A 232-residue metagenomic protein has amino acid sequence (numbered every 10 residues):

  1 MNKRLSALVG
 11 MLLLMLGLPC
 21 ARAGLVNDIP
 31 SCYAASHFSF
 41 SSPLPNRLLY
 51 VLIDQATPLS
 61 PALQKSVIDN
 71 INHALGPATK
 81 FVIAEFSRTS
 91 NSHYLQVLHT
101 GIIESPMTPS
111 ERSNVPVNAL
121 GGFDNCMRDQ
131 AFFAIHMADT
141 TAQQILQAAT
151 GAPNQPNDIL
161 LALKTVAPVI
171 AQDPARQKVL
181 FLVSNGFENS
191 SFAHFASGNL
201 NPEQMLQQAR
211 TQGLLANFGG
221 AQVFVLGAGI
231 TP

Functional and structural regions predicted by a protein language model:
M1-V9: Bacterial N-terminal signal peptides that target proteins for export
V9-G17: Bacterial N-terminal signal peptides
L18-A23: Sec/Tat signal peptide C-region and signal peptidase I cleavage site
G24, D28-C32, R112-R176, E188: Von Willebrand factor
N27, F187-P232: VWA/integrin I-like adhesion module and closely mimicked acidic/polar interface patches used
P43-T57, T141-T150, F224-G229: Acidic/histidine-rich, surface-exposed loop or edge segments in extracytoplasmic proteins
P45-R128, V179-F181: Von Willebrand factor
L63-I71, L163-T165, E203-T211: N-terminal post-signal-peptidase region of extra-cytosolic proteins
